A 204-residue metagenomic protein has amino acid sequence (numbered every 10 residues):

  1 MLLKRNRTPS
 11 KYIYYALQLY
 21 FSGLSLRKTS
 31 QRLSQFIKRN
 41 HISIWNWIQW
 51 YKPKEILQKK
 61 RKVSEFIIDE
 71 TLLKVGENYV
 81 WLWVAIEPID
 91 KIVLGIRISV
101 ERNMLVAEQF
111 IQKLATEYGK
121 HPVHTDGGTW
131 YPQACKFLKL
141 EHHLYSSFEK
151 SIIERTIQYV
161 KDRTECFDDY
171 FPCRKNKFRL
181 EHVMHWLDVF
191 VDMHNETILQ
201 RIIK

Functional and structural regions predicted by a protein language model:
M1-K204: Residue-level recognition of single "structural anchor" positions that define or cap local secondary structure
